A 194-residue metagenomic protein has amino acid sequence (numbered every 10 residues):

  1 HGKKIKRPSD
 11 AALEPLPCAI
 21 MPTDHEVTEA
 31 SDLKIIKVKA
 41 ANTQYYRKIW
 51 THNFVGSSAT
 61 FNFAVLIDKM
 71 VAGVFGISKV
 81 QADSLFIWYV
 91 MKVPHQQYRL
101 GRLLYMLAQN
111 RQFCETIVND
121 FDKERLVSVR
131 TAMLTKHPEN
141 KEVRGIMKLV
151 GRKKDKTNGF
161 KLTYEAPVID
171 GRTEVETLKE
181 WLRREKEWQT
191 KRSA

Functional and structural regions predicted by a protein language model:
K6-A30, E165-S193: Acyltransferase donor/substrate-recognition loop-hinge adjacent to the catalytic core
A12-S57: Short amphipathic alpha-helix that is part of the acyltransferase structural core
R47, F63-V65: Long, contiguous hydrophobic alpha-helical segments, chiefly transmembrane helices and signal peptides
S58-T60, I67, K79-R183, E187: Acyl-donor binding region in acyl/amide transferases
G73-V74: Short glycine-/small-residue motifs
